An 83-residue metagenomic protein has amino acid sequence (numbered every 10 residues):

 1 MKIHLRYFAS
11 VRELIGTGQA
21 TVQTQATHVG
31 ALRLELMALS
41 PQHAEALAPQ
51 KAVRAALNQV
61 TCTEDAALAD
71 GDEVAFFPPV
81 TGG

Functional and structural regions predicted by a protein language model:
M1-T81: Ubiquitin-like/PB1-type beta-grasp interaction modules and other compact soluble beta-rich domains
